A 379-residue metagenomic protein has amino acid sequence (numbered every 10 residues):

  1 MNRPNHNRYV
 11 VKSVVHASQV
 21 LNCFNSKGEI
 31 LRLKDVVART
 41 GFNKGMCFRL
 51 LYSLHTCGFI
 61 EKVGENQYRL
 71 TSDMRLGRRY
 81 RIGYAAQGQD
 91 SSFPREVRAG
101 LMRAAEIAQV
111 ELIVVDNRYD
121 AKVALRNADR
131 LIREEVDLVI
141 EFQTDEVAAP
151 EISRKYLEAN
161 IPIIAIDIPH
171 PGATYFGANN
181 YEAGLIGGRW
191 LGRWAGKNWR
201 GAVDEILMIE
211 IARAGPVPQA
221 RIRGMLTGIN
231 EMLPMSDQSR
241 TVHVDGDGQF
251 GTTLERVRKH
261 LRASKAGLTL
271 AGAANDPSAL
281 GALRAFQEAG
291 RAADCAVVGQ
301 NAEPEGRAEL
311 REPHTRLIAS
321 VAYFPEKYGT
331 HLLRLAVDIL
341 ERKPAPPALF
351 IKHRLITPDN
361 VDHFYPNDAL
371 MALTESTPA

Functional and structural regions predicted by a protein language model:
N2-R75: N-terminal helix-turn-helix
H6-Y9, T71-Q89, R133: N-terminal helix-turn-helix/winged-helix DNA-binding helices and compositionally similar short basic alpha-helical
L76-I82, A195-V203: Immediate post-signal peptide segment of exported/extracytoplasmic ligand-binding proteins
Y80, R213, V217, I229 (+1 more regions): Hinge/cleft segment of the Venus flytrap/periplasmic-binding protein
I82-A85, E135-Q143, P162-I166, E205-M208 (+3 more regions): Periplasmic-binding protein-like
A85-A99, V114-V123, D145, G177-G187 (+5 more regions): Hinge/beta->alpha junction and helix N-cap segments in small-molecule ligand-binding domains
L138-L157, M225, V244-E309: Hydrophobic alpha-helical
E146-E182, E205, E303-H314, Y365: Flexible loop/hinge segments that line or gate small-molecule binding clefts
